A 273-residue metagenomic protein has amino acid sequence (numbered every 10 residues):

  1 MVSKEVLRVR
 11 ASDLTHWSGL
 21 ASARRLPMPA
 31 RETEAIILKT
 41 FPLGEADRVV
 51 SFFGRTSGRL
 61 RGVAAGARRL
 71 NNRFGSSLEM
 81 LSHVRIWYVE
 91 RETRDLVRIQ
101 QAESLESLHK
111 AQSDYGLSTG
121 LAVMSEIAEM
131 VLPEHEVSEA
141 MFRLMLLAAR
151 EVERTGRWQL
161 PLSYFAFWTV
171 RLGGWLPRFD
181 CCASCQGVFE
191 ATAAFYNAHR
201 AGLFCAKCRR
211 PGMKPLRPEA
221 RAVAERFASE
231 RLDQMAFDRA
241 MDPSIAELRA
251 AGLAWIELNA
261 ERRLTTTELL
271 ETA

Functional and structural regions predicted by a protein language model:
L7, L14-L20, R24-A273: Non-catalytic alpha-helical scaffolds and adjoining flexible linkers that form interface surfaces for assembly
